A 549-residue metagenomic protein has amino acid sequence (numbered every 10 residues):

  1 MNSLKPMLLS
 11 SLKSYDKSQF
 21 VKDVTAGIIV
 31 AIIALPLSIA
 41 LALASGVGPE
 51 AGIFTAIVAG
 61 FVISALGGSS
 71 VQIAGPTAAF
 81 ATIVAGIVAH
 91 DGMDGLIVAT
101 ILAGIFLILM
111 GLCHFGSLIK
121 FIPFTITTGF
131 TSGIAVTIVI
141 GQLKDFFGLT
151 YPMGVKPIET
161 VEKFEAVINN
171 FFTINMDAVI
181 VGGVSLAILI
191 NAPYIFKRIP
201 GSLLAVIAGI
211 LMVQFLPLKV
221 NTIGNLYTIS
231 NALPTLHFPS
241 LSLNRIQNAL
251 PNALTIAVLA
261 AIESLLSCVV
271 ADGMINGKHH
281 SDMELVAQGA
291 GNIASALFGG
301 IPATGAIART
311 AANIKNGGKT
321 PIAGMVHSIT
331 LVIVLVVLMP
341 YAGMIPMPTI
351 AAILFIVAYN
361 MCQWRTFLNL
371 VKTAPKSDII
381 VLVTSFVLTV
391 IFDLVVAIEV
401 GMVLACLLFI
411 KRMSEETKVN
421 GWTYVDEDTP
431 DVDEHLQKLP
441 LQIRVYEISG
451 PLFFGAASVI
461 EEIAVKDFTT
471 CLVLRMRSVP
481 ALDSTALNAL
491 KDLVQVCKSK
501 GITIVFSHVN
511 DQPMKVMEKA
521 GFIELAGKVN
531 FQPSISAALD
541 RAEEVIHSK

Functional and structural regions predicted by a protein language model:
M1-Y424, F468, A489, G521: Transmembrane helical cores of multi-pass ion-transport proteins
I73, F506, F531: Conserved SAM-binding loop
N231, G450, S534: Active-site donor-binding loop signature of nucleotide-sugar glycosyltransferases
A290, L331, K515, S534-I535: Short secondary-structure boundary/hinge segments and terminal tails
N360-L525, E543-I546: The feature marks cytosolic C-terminal regulatory regions of anion transporters and related permeases
A526-R541: Short acidic-hydrophobic, aromatic-tinged amphipathic segments that line or gate anion-handling sites
